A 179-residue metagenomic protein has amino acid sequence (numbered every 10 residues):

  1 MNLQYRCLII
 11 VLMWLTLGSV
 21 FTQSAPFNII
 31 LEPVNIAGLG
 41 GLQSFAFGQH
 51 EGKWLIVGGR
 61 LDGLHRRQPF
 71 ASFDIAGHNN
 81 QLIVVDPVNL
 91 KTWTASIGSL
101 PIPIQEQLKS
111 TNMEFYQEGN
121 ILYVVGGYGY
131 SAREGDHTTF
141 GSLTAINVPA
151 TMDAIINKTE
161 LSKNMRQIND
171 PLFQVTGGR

Functional and structural regions predicted by a protein language model:
M1-F27: Bacterial Sec-dependent N-terminal signal peptides
Q23-L39, S96-G98, R166-I168: A short helix->beta-strand "capping" segment at the edge of beta-propeller domains
P33-G77: Beta-strand-rich domains and repeat architectures in extracellular enzymes and scaffolds, especially beta-propellers
I36-G38, H65-G77, I104-E106, G129-T138 (+1 more regions): Short consensus segments that form the blades of beta-propeller domains, in both extracellular/periplasmic
Q43-F47, E106-F115, G178-R179: Beta-propeller and closely related beta-sheet repeat lectin domains
K53-V57, N120-V125: Entry beta-strands of beta-propeller and related beta-repeat scaffolds
A71-K91, D136-N157: Beta-propeller blade signature
S72-G119, G129: Blade-loop segments of beta-propeller domains
